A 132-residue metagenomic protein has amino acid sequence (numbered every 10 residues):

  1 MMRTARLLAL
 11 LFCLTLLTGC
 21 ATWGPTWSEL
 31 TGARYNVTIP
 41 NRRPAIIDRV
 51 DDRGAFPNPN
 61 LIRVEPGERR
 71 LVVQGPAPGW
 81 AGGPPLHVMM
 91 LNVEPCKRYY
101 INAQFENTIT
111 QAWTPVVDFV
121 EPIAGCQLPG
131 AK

Functional and structural regions predicted by a protein language model:
M1-T22: Sec-dependent bacterial lipoprotein signal peptides
C20-K132: Short loop/turn and low-complexity linker motifs enriched in small/turn-promoting residues
